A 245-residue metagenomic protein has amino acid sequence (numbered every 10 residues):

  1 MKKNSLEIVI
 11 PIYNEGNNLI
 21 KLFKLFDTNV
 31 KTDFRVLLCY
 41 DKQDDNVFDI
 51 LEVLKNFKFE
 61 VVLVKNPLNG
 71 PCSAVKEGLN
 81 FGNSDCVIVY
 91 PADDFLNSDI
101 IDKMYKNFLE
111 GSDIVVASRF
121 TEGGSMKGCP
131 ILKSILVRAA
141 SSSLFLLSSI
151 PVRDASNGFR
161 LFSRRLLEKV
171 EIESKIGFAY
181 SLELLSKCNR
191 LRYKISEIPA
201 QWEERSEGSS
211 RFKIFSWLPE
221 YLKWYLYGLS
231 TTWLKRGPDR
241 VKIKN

Functional and structural regions predicted by a protein language model:
M1-L6, I10-P11, N17, K24 (+4 more regions): Hydrophobic helical membrane-anchoring modules
K3, T32, G82-D85, E110 (+1 more regions): Active-site acidic short loop of glycosyltransferases
E15-N18, Q43, P71, N97: Donor nucleotide-sugar binding loop of glycosyltransferases
K24-D33: Short, acidic, metal-binding catalytic loop of nucleotide-sugar glycosyltransferases
Y40-D49: A conserved acidic beta->alpha catalytic loop
V47, D99-I101, L184: Acidic donor-diphosphate engagement hotspot in glycosyltransferases and nucleotidyltransferases that stabilizes
N66-F81, C86, S98-F178, R205-F215 (+1 more regions): Acceptor/aglycone-binding surface of glycosyltransferases and processive sugar-polymer synthases
